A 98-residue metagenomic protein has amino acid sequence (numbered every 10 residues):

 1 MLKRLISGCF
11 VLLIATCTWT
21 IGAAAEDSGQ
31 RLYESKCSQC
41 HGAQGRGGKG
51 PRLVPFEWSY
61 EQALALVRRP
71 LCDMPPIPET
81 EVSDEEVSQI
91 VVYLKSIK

Functional and structural regions predicted by a protein language model:
M1-D27, K98: N-terminal export/targeting leaders of redox proteins
K3, K36, K49, K95-K98: Context-gated lysine
C9, I14, G48, E61-Q62 (+3 more regions): Residues in flexible loops and secondary-structure boundaries
D27-E34, G42-P76: Gly/Gly-Pro-rich "capping" loops immediately C-terminal to redox-active cysteine motifs in periplasmic/lumenal
Q39: Short, cysteine/histidine-rich loop/knuckle motifs that typically chelate Zn2+
V67, E79-K98: C-terminal capping alpha-helices of c-type cytochrome domains
